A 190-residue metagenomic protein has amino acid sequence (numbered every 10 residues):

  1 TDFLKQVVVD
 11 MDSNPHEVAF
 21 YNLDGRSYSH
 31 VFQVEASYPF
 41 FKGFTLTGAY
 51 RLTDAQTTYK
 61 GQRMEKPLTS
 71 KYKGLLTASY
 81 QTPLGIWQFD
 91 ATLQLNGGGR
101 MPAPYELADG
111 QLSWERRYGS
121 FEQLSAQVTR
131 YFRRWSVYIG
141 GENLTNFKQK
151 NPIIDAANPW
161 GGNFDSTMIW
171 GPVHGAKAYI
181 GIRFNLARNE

Functional and structural regions predicted by a protein language model:
T1, L95-Y105, T129-E190: C-terminal beta-signal and adjacent terminal beta-strands/loops of Gram-negative outer-membrane beta-barrel proteins
D2, V8-E17, Q62-S70, Y105-L112 (+1 more regions): Flexible, surface-exposed loop regions and adjacent strand-edge segments of Gram-negative outer-membrane beta-barrel
K5-V9, G25, S70, V137 (+2 more regions): Generic structural "secondary-structure junction" signal
D12-P104, R183-R188: Gram-negative outer-membrane beta-barrel transporters
N22-Y28, R63-K73, S113-S120, W160 (+1 more regions): Replace "Gram-negative outer membrane beta-barrel proteins" with "bacterial and organellar outer membrane beta-barrel
K73, Q88, F121-S125, R134-S136 (+1 more regions): Active-site lining segments that contact anionic ligands and/or coordinate catalytic metals
Q111-R117, L124-V128, W135, T167-M168: Short, glycine/charged-rich beta-strand-loop motifs at protein surfaces that mediate ligand recognition and catalysis
